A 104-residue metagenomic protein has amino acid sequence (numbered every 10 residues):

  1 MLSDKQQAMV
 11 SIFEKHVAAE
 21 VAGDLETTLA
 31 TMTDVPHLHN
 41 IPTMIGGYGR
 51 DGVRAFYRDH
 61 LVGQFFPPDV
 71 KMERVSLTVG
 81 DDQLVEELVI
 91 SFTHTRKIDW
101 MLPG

Functional and structural regions predicted by a protein language model:
M1-G104: C-terminal and inter-domain tail/linker signature
